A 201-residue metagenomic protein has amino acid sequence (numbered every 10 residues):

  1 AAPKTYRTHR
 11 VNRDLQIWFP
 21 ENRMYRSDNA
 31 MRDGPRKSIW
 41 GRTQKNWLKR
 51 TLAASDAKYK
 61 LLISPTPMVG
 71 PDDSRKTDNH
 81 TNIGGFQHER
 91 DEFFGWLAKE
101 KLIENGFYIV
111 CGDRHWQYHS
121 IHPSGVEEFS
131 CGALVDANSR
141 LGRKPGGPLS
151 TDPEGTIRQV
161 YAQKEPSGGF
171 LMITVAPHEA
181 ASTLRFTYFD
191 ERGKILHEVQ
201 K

Functional and structural regions predicted by a protein language model:
A1-K201: Metal-dependent phosphoester/phosphodiester hydrolase catalytic core
